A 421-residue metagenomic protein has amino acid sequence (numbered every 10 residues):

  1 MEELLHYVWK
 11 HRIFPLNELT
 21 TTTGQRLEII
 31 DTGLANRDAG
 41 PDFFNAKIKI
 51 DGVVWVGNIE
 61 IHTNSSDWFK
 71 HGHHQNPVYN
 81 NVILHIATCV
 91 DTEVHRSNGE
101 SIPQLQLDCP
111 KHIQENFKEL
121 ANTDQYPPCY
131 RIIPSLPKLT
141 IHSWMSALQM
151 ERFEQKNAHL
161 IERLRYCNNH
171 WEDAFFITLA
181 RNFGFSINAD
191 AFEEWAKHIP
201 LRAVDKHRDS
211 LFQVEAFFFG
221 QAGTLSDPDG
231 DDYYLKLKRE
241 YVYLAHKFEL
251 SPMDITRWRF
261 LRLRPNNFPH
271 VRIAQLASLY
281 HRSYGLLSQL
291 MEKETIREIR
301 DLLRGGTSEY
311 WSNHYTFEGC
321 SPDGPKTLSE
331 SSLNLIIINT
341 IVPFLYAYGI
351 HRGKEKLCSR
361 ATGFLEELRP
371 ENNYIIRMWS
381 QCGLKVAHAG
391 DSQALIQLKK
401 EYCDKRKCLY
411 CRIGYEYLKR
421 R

Functional and structural regions predicted by a protein language model:
M1-H6: N-terminal "leader" segments that precede or initiate the main folded domain
Y7-N64, Y79: N-terminal ordered "arm"
T32-R37, N45-I50, W68-Q75, V90-R96 (+2 more regions): Catalytic micro-motifs at enzyme active sites that drive phosphoryl/nucleotidyl and oxygen chemistry
T63-S66, Q75-V82, C89: Short Cys/His-based metal-binding microdomains
S65-D67, V90-T92, K111-I113, F185 (+2 more regions): Short loop/turn segments at secondary-structure transitions that flank enzyme active sites
N80-V82, I86-S143: Compact, glycine/acidic-enriched structural inserts
L148-A394, K407: Hydrophobic, aromatic-lined core segments that form the binding pocket/scaffold for planar heteroaromatic ligands
Q393-R421: Cysteine-cluster motifs in flexible loop/terminal segments that predominantly coordinate metals
